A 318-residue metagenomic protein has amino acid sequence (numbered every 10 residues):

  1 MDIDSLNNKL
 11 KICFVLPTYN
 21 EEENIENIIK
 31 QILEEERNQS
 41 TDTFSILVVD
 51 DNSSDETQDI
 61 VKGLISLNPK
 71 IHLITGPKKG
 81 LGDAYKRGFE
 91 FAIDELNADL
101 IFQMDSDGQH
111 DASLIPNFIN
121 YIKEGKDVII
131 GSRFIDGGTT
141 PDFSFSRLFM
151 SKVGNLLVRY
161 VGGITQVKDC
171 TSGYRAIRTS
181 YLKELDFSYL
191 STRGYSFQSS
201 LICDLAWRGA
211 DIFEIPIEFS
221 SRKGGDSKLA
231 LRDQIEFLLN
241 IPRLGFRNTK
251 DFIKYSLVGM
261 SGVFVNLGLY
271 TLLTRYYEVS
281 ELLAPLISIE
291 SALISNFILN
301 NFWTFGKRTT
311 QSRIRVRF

Functional and structural regions predicted by a protein language model:
M1-L10, I164, F187-L267, T274-R275 (+1 more regions): Hydrophobic helical membrane-anchoring modules
L16, S40-N52, I74-P77: Short beta-strand/loop segment that forms part of the nucleotide-sugar
E21-R37: Short, well-formed alpha-helical segments that are part of the catalytic scaffolds of diverse glycosyltransferases
E23-N27, D55-L64: Acidic helix N-cap motif at the loop->helix transition within catalytic regions of sugar-transfer enzymes
D50-D59, G108: A conserved acidic beta->alpha catalytic loop
Q58-E95: Conserved donor nucleotide-binding strand/loop of the catalytic core
G76-F91, L100, Q109-Y195, R222-K228 (+2 more regions): Acceptor/aglycone-binding surface of glycosyltransferases and processive sugar-polymer synthases
